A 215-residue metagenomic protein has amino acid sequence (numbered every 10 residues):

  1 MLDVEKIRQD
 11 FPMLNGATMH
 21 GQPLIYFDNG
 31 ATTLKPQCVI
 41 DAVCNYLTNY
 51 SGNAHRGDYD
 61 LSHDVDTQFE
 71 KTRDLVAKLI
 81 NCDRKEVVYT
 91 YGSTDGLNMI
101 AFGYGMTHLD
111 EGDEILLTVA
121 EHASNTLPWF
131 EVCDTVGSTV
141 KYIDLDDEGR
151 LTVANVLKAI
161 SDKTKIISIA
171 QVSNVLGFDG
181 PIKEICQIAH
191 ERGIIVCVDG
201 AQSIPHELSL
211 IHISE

Functional and structural regions predicted by a protein language model:
M1-S214: Pyridoxal 5′-phosphate
